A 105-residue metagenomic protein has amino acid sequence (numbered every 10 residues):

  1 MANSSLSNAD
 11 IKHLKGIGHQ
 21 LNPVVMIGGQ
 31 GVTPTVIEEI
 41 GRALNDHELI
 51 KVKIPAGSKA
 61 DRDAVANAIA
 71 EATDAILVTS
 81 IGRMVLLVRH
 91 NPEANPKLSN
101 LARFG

Functional and structural regions predicted by a protein language model:
A2-G105: Positively charged, polar, low-complexity stretches
